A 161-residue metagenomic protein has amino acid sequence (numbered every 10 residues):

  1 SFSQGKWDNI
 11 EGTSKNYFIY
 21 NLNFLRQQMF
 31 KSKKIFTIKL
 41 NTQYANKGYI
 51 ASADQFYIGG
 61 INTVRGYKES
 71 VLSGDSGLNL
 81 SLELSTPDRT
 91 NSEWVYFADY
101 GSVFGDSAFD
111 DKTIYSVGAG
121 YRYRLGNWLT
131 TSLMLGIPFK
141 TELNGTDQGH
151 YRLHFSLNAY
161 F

Functional and structural regions predicted by a protein language model:
S1-Y96, Y100, F104: C-terminal outer-membrane beta-barrel translocator/porin domains of Gram-negative envelope proteins and their
N16-Y20, G74-L78, D111-V117, D147-L153: Residues that define the transmembrane beta-barrel architecture of outer-membrane proteins
R26-Q28, L84-T86, Y123-L125, I137 (+1 more regions): Residue-level signature of outer-membrane beta-barrel architecture
I61, Y121-Y123, L129-T130, G149-F161: Outer-membrane beta-barrel "beta-signal"
S81-E83, S116-Y123: Short glycine-rich, acidic/polar surface loops and turns
V95-F97, L129-G136, F155: Conserved active-site loop/cleft motifs that coordinate metal ions or position small ligands
S102-D106, F139-E142: Short, solvent-exposed loop/turn segments at secondary-structure junctions
T131, L135-Y151: Outer-membrane beta-barrel translocator/channel fold
